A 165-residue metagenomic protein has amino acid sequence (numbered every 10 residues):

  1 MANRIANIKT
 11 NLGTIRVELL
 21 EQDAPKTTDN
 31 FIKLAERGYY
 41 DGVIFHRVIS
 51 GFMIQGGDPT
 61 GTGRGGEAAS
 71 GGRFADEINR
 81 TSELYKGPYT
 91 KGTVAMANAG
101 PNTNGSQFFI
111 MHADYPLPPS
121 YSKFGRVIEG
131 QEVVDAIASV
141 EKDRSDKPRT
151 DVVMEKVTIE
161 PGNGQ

Functional and structural regions predicted by a protein language model:
M1-Q165: Cyclophilin-like peptidyl-prolyl cis-trans isomerases
